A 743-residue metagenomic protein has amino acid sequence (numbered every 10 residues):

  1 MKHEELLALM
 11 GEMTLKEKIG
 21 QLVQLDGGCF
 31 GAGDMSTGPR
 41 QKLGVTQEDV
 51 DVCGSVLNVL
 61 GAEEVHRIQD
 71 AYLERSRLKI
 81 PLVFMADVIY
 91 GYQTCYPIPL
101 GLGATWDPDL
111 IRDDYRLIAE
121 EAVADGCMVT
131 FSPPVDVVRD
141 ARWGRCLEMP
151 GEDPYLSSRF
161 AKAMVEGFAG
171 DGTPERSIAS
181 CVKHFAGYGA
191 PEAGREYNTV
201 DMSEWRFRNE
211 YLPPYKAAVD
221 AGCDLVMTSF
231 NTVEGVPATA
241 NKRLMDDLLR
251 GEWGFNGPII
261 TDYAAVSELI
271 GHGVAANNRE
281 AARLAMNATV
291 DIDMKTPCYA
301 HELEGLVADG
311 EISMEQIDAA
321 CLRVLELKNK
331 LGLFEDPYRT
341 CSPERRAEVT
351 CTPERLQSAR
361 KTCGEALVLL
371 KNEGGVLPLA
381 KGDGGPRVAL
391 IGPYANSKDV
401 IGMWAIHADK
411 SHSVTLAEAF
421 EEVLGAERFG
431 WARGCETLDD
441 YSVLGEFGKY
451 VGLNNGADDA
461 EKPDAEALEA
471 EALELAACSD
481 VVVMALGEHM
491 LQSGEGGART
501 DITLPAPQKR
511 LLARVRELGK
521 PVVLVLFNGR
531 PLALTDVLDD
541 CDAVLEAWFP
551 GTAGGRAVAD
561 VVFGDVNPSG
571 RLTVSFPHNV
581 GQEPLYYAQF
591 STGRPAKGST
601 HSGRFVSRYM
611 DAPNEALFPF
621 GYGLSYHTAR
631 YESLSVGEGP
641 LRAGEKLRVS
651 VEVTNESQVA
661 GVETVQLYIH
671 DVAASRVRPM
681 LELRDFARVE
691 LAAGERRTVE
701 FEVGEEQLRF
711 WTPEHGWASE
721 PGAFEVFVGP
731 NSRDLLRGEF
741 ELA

Functional and structural regions predicted by a protein language model:
M1-T712, A718-S732, E739-A743: Glycoside hydrolase catalytic-domain context in secreted enzymes
